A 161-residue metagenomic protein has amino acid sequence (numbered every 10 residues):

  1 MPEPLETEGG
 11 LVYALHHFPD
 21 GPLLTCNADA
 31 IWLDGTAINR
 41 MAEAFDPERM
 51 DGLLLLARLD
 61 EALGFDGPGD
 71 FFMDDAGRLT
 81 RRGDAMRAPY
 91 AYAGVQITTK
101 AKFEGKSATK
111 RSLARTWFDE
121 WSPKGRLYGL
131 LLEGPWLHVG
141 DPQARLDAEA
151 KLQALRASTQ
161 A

Functional and structural regions predicted by a protein language model:
M1-T25, L33: Short phosphate-binding loop-to-helix
L23-C26, I31-R49, L59-L63, G67 (+1 more regions): Catalytic-core segments of class I nucleotidyltransferases/pyrophosphorylases that form NMP-activated intermediates
L55-A57: Extracellular glycan-interaction surfaces
D70-D74: Extended acidic/charged loop-beta regions that coordinate divalent cations and stabilize anionic phosphate/carboxylate
